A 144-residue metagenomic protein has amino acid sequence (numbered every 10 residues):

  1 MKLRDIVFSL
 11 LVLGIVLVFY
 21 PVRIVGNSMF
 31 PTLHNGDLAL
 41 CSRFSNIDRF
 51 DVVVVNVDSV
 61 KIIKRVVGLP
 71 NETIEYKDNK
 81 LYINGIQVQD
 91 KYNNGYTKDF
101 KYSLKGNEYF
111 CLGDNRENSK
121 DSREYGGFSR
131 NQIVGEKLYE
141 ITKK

Functional and structural regions predicted by a protein language model:
M1-I63, F128-K144: Protein maturation boundaries and topogenic segments
K64-E75: RNA pseudouridine synthases
I83-G85: Short strand-turn-strand beta-turns centered on an Asx-Gly dipeptide
N93-E108: Acidic loop->beta-strand submotif enriched in PP2C/PPM serine/threonine phosphatases
G113: Phosphate/adenylate-binding glycine loop and adjacent helical scaffold
E117-E124: Active-site loop architecture of trypsin-fold serine endopeptidases
